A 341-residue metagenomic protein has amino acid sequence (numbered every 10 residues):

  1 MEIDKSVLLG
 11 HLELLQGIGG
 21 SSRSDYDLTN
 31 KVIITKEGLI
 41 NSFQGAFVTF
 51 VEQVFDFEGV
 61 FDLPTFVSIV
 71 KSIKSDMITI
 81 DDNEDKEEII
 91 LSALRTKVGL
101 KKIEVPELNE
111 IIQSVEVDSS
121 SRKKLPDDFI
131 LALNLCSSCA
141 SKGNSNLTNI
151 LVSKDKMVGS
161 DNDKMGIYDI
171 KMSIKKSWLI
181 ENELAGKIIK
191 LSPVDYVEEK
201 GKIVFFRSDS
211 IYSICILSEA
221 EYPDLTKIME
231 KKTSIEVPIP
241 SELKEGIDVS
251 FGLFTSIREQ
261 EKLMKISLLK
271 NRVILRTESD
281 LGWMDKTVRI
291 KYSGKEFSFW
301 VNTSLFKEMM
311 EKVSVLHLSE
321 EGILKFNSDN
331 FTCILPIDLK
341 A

Functional and structural regions predicted by a protein language model:
M1-A341: Structural preference for solvent-exposed beta-strand-turn elements and adjacent flexible terminal/loop segments within
